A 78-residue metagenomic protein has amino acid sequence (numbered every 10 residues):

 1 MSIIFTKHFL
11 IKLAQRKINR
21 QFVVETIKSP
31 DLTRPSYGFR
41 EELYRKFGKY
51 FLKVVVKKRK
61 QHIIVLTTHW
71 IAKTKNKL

Functional and structural regions predicted by a protein language model:
M1-L78: Ribonuclease/tRNase effector modules and their secretory precursors
